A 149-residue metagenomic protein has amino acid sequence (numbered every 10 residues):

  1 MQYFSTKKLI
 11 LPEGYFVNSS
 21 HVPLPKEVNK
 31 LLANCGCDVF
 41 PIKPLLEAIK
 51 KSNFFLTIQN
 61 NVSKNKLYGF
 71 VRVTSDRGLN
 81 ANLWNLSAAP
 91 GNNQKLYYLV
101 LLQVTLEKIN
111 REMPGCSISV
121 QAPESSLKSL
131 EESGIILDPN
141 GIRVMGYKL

Functional and structural regions predicted by a protein language model:
M1-K43, G141-V144: Short amphipathic alpha-helix that is part of the acyltransferase structural core
D38-S87: A conserved beta-strand-loop-helix scaffold within acyl/acetyltransferase catalytic domains
N85-L96: A short, internal acetyl-CoA/4′-phosphopantetheine-binding micro-motif in the GNAT/acyltransferase core
Q94-K108: Conserved acetyl-CoA-binding loop-helix of GNAT-fold acetyltransferases
I109-P123: Conserved GNAT acetyl-CoA-binding A-motif
S129-E132: Conserved active-site tyrosine of GNAT-family acetyltransferases
I136-L149: Conserved catalytic-core motifs of GNAT/GCN5-like acyltransferases
